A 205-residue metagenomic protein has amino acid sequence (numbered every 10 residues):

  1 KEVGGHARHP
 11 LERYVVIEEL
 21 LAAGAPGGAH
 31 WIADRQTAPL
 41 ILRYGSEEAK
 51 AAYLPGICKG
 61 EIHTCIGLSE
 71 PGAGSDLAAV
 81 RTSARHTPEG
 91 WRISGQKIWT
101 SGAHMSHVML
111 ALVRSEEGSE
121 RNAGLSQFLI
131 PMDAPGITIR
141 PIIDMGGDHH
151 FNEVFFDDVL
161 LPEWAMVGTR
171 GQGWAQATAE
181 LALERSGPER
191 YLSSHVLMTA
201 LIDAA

Functional and structural regions predicted by a protein language model:
K1-A51, P55-G60, S101-V108, S194: Internal helix-loop-helix
V16-L21, L112-V113, I130-P135, D158-L161: Short Ser/Thr-interspersed hydrophobic loop/turn segments at strand-loop and sheet-helix junctions that line or gate
A22, G136-A205: Glycine-rich beta->alpha junctions and the first turn(s) of the following alpha-helix
H30, I57, G72-S75, W99-G102 (+2 more regions): Short Gly/Pro-enriched turn/cap motifs at secondary-structure boundaries
S46, F128, F156: Residue-level signal for inorganic ion chemistry
G60-L68, L112: A short, Trp-centered hydrophobic/proline-enriched beta-strand micro-motif
T82-R85: A structural signal for short hydrophobic beta-strand segments in well-ordered beta-sheet cores
S94-R140: A short core secondary-structure module
